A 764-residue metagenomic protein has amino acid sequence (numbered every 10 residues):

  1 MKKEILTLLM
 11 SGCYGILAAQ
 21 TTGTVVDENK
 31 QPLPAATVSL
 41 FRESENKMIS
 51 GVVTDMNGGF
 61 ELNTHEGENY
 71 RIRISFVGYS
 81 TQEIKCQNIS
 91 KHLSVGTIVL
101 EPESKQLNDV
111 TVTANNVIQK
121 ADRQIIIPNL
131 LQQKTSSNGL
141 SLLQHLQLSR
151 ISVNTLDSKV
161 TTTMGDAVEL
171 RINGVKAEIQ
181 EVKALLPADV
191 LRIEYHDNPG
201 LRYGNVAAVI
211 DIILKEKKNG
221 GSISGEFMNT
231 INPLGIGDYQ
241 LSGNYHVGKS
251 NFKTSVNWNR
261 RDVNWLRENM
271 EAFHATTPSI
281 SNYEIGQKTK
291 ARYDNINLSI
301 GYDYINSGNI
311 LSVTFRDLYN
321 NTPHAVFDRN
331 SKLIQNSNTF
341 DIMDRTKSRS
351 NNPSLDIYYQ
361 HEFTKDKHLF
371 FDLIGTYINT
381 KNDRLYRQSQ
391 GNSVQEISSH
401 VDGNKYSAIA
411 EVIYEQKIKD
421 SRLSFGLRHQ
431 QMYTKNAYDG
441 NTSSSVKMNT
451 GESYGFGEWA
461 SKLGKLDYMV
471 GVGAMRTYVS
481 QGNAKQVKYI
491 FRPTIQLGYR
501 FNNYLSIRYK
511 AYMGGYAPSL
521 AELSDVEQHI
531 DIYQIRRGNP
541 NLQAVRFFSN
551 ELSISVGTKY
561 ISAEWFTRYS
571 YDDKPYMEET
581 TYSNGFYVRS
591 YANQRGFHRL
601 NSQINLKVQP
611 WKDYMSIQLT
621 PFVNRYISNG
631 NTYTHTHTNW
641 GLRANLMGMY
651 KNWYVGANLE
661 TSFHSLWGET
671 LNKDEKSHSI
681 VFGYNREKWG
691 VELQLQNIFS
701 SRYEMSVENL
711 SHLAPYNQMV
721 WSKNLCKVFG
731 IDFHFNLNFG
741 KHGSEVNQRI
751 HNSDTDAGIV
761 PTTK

Functional and structural regions predicted by a protein language model:
S39-F41, S75-Y79, L93-Q132, S141 (+2 more regions): Short, acidic, small-residue-rich periplasmic hinge/interaction motif at the N-terminus of Gram-negative outer-membrane
S44-G59: Short, acidic Ser/Thr/Gly-rich low-complexity loop/linker segments typical of extracellular and cell-surface proteins
S94-V99, D109, T113, G139-L142 (+5 more regions): N-terminal periplasmic accessory domains that precede and gate Gram-negative outer-membrane beta-barrel machines
L140-V175: Extracytoplasmic beta-strand/coil segments of soluble accessory domains associated with Gram-negative outer-membrane
N173-G200: Short acidic/polar hinge/loop motifs at secondary-structure boundaries that mediate gating or recognition
F227-P233, V247, W258-D262, N306 (+17 more regions): Transmembrane beta-strands of outer-membrane beta-barrel pores
N295-N321, R345-A484, K488-P493, R500-Y504 (+4 more regions): Face-selective signature of the C-terminal outer-membrane beta-barrel domain
L505, G515-E564, Y571, R589-N601 (+2 more regions): Outer-membrane beta-barrel signature, preferentially recognizing the C-terminal barrel domain of Gram-negative
